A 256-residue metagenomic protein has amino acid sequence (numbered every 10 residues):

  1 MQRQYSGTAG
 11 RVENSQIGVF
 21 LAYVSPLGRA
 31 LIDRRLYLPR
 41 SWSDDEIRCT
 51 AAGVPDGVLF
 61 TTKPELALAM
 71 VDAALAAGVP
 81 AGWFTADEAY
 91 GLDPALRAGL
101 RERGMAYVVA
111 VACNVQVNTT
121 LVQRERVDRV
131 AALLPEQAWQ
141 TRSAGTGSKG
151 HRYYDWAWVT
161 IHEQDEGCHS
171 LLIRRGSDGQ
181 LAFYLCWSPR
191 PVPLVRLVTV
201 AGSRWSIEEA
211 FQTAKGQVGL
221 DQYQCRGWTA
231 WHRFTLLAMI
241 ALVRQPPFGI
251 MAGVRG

Functional and structural regions predicted by a protein language model:
M1-T85, A89-A106: Conserved, well-structured functional cores that handle cations and Mg-NTP chemistry
G10, V24-A52, D56-F60, V108-S206: An anionic, glycine-rich sequence signature occurring as long contiguous blocks
S15, A182, V195, F234-A238: Non-catalytic, well-ordered alpha-helical scaffold segments
F20, T235-P246: Short, hydrophobic/amphipathic alpha-helical patches that form generic packing surfaces within helical domains
Y23-L31, R244-R255: Short helix-capping/linker segments at secondary-structure and domain boundaries
A95, C186, V192-A201, G216-R233 (+1 more regions): Short, solvent-exposed helix-loop connector elements
R190, S203, I207, Q212 (+3 more regions): Short, well-ordered loop/turn and helix-capping segments at boundaries between secondary-structure elements and domains
